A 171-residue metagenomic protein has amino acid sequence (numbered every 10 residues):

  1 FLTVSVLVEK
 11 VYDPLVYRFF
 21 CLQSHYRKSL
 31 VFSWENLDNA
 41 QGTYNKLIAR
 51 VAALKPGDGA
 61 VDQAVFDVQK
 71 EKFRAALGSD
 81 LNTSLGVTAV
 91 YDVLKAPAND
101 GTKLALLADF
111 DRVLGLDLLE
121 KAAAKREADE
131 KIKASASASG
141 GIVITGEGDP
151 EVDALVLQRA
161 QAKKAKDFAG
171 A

Functional and structural regions predicted by a protein language model:
F1-G170: Structural preference for alpha-helix termini/caps and helix-kink/transition segments
